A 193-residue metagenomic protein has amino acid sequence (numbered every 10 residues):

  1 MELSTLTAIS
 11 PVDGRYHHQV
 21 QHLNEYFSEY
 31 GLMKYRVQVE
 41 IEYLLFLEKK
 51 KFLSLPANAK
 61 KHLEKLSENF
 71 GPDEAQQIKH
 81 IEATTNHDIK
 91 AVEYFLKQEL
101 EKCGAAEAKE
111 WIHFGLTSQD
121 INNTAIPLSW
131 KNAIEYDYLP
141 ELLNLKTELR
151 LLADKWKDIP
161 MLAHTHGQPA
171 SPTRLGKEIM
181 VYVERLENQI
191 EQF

Functional and structural regions predicted by a protein language model:
E2-F193: A helix-coil-helix interface module used to build multimeric assemblies and to scaffold catalytic/cofactor sites
